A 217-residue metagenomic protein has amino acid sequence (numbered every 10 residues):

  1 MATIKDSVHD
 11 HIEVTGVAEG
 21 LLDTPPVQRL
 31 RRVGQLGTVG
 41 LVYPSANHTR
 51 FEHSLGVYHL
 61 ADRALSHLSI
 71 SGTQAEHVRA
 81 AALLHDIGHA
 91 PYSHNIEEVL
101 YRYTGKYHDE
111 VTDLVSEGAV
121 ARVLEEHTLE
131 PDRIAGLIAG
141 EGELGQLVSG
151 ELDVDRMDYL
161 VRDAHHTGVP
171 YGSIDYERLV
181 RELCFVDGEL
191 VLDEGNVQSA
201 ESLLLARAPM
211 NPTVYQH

Functional and structural regions predicted by a protein language model:
M1-A18, L22-V33, V42-A80, G88-H217: Sequence-structural signature of the catalytic-core scaffold of metal-dependent phosphohydrolases that act on
T38-V39: Accessory alpha/beta interaction modules
